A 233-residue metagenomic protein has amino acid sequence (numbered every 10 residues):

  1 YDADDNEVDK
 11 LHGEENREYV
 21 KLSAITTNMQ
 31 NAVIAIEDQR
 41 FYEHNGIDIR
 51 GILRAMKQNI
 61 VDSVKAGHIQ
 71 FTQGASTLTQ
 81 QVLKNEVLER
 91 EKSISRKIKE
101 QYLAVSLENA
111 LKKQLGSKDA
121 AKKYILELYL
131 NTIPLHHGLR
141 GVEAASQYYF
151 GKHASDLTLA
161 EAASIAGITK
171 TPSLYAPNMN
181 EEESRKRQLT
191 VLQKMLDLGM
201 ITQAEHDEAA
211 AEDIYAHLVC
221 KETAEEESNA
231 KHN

Functional and structural regions predicted by a protein language model:
D2-T202: Peptidoglycan glycan-strand catalytic modules in the bacterial/periplasmic cell-wall system
T202-N233: Non-catalytic structural connector segments
